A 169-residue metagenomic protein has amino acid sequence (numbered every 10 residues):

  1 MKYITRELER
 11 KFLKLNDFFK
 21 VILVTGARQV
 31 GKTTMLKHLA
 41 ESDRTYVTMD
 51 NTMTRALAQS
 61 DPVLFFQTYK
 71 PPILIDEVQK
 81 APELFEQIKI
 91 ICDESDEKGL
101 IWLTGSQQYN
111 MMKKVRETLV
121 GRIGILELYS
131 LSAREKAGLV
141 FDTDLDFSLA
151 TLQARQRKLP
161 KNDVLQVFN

Functional and structural regions predicted by a protein language model:
M1-N16: N-terminal pre-Walker A segment at the start of P-loop NTPase domains
K20, V24: Hydrophobic anchor at the beta1->P-loop junction of P-loop NTPases
A27: P-loop (Walker A) phosphate-binding loop of NTP-binding proteins
K32-T33: Conserved lysine of the Walker
R44-I75: Short glycine-rich substrate-engagement loop in P-loop NTPases that contacts/grips substrate
E77-A81, Q107: Conserved Walker B
F85-Y109, K113-T118: Conserved catalytic/switch belt of AAA+ P-loop NTPases
K113-N169: Interdomain motor-coupling "hinge/lid" segment immediately C-terminal to the ATP-binding subdomain of NTP-driven enzymes
